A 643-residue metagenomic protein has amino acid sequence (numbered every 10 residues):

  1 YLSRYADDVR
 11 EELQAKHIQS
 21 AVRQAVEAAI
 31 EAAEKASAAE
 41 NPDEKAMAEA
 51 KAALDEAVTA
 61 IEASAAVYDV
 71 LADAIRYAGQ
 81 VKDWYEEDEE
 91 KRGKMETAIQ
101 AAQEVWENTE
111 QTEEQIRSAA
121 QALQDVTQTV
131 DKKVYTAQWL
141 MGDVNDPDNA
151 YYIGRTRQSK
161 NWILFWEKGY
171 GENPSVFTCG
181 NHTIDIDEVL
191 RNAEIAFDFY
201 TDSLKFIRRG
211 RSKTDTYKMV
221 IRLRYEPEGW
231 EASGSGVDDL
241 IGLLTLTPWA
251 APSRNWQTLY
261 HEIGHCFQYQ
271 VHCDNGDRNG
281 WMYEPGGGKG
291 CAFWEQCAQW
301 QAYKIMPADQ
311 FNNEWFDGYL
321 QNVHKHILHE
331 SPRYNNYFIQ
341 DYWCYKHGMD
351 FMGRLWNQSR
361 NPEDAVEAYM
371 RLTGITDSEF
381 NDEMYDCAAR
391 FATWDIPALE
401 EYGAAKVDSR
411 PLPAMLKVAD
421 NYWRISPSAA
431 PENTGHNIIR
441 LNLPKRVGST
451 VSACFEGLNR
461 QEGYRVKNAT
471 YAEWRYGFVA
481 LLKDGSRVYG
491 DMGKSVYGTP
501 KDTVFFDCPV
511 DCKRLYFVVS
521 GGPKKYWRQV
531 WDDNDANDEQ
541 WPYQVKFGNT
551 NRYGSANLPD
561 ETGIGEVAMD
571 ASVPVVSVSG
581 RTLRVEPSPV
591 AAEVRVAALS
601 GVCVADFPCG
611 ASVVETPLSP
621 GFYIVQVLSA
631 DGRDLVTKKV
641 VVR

Functional and structural regions predicted by a protein language model:
Y1-V134: Beta-rich interaction/scaffold domains
Y135-I241, P248-I263, F267-V271, N275-D277 (+1 more regions): Zn2+-dependent metallopeptidase catalytic core
V176-E188, L246-R254, W281-G288, N322-E330 (+1 more regions): Second-shell loop/turn segments in exported
T201-K218, D274-M282, G286-C291, F311-F316 (+2 more regions): Surface-exposed patches in mature extracellular/periplasmic domains of secreted proteins
L243-N313, D317: Zinc-dependent metallopeptidase catalytic helix centered on the HExxH motif and its immediate flanking segment
G318-W394: Active-site-proximal alpha-helical
E363-G563: Beta/coil-rich, acidic/histidine-enriched accessory regions frequently appended to metallopeptidases
G565-R643: C-terminal outer-membrane/trafficking sorting elements
